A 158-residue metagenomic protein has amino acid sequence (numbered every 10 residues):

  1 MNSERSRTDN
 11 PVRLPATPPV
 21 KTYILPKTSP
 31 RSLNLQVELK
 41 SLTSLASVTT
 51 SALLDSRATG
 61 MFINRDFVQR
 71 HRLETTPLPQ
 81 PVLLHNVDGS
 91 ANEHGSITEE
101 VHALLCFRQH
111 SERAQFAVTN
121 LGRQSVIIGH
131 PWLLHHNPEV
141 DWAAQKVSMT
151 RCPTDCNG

Functional and structural regions predicted by a protein language model:
M1-T17: Intrinsically disordered, low-complexity interaction arms of viral/retroelements and related host proteins
N2-R5, R31, K40, V147: Intrinsically disordered, low-complexity segments enriched in Ser/Pro/Gly/Ala and basic residues
R7-N10, T22, S47-T49, S56-G158: Aspartic protease core domain of the pepsin/retropepsin superfamily
V12-A16, L42-T43, C106: Surface-exposed beta-strand-to-loop junctions that form interaction patches on eukaryotic regulatory domains
R13-K27: Active-site-proximal helix-loop elements at catalytic-domain edges
I24-R31, I63: Phosphate-binding glycine-rich loops and adjacent basic patches that engage nucleotide phosphates, nucleic-acid
S29-V48: A short acidic-Thr-Gly-centered motif at the start of a beta-strand
